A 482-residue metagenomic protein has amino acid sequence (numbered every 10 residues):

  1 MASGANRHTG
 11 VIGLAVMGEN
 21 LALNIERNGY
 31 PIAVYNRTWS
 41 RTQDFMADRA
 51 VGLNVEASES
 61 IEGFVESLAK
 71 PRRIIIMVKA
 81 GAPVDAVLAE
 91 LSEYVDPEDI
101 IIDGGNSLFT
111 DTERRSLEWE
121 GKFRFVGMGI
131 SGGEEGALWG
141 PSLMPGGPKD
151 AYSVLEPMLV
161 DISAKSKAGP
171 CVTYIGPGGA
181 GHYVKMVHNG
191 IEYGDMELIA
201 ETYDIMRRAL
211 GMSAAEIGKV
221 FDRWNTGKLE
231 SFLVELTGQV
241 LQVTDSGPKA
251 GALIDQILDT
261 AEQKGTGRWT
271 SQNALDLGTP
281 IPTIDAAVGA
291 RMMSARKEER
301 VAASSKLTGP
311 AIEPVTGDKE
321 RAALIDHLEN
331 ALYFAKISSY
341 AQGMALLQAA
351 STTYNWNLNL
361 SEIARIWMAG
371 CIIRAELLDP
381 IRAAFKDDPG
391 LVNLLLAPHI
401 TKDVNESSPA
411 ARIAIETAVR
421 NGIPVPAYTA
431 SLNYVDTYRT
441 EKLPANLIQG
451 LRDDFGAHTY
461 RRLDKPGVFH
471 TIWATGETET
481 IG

Functional and structural regions predicted by a protein language model:
A2-R73, V95-E98, V126, G133-W139: NAD(P)+-binding Rossmann beta1-loop-alpha1 motif at the extreme N-terminus of oxidoreductases
T9, V84-A89, I102, L108-K219 (+2 more regions): Rossmann-fold dinucleotide-binding core
R73-A86, E90-E93: Active-site beta->alpha loop and helix N-cap motifs at the rims of alpha/beta catalytic domains
H182, R207, M212-A215, K219 (+3 more regions): Interdomain hinge/lid region at the active-site interface of Rossmann-like NAD(P)-dependent oxidoreductases
R223, S351-F385: Small-residue-rich helix-loop
N405, A410-G482: C-terminal amphipathic alpha-helical interaction region
